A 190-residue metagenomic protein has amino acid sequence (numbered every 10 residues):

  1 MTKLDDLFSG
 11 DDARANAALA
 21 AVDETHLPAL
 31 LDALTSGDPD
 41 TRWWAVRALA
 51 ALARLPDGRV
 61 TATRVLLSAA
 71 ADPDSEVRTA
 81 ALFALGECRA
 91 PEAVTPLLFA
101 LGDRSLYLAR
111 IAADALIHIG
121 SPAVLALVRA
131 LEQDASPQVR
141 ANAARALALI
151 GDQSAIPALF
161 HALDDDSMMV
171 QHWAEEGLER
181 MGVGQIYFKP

Functional and structural regions predicted by a protein language model:
M1-D5, D23-T35, L55-A71, A90-G102 (+3 more regions): Amphipathic alpha-helical scaffolding segments comprising HEAT/armadillo-like alpha-solenoid repeats
F8-D11, G37-D38, P73-D74, R104-S105 (+2 more regions): Short inter-helical turns and helix N-cap capping residues of alpha-solenoid HEAT/ARM repeat scaffolds
S9-V22, R47, R54: Alpha-helical segment of the N-proximal tetratricopeptide repeat
D12-A15, R42, R78, A109 (+2 more regions): Residue-level detector of extended alpha-helical repeat arrays and alpha-solenoid scaffolds
R14-A18, A45, A81, A112 (+2 more regions): Conserved hydrophobic register position within alpha-solenoid helical repeats
L106-D114: Histidine/lysine/aspartate-rich catalytic loop segments that bind and position anionic ligands
M168-Q171, E175-P190: Eukaryotic acidic, Ser/Thr-rich intrinsically disordered low-complexity regions
